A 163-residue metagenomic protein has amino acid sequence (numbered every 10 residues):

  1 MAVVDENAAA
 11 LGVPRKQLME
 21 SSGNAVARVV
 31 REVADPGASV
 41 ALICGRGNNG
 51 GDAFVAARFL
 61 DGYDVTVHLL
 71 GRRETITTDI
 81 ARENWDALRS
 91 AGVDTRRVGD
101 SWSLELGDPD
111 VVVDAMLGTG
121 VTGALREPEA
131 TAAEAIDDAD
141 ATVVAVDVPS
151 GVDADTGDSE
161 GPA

Functional and structural regions predicted by a protein language model:
M1-R46: An N-terminal, well-structured beta->alpha segment
P36-I43, N48-A163: Glycine-rich phosphate/dinucleotide-binding loop and adjoining beta-alpha-beta core of small-molecule
